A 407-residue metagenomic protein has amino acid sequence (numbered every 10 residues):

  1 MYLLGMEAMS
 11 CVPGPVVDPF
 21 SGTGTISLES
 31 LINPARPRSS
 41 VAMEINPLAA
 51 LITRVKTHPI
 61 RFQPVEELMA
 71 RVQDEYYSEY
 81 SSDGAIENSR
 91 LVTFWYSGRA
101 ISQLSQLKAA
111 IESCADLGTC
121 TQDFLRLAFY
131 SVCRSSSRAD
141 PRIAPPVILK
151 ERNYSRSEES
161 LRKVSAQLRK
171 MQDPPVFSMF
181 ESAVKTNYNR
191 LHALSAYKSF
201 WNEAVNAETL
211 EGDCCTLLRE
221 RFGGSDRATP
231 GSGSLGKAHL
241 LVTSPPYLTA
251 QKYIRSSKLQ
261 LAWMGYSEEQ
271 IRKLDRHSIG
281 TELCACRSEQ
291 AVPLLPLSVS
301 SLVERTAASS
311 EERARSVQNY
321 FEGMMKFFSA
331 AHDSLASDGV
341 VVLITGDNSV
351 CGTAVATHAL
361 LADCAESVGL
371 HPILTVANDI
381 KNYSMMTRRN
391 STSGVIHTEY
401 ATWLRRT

Functional and structural regions predicted by a protein language model:
M1, Q103, L107, N187 (+2 more regions): Alpha-helical packing segments of well-folded alpha/beta enzyme cores
Y2-S78, A183-K198, E203-L217, L240-L283 (+4 more regions): Conserved S-adenosyl-L-methionine
R36-P37, Y266-E268, A330, L335-V340: Short glycine-dipeptide loop
E87-R99, R313-E322, I344-A359: Acceptor-substrate binding/catalytic loop of class I
L104, S113-V242, L248-S256: SAM-dependent nucleic-acid methyltransferase catalytic core
E112-D116, R134, D140, A308 (+4 more regions): A SAM-dependent methyltransferase catalytic signature shared across enzymes that methylate proteins
G236, Y247-A330: SAM-dependent methyltransferase catalytic-core segment centered on the flexible catalytic loop and adjoining short
A336, R389-T407: Core SAM-dependent methyltransferase catalytic element
